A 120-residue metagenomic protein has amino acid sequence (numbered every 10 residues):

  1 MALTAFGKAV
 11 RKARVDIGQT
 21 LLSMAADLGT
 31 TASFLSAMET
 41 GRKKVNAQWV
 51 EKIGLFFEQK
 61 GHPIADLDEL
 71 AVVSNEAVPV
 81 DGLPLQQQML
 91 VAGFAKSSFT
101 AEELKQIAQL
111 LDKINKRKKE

Functional and structural regions predicted by a protein language model:
M1-I17, E102-Q106, L110: A short, Lys/Arg-rich alpha-helix, primarily the initiator
K8-M24, K52, S98: Short basic helix-loop element that most often maps to the first helix and adjoining turn of HTH DNA-binding modules
G18-S36, L67: Short alpha-helical DNA-recognition segment
L28-V45, K52: Recognition helix of helix-turn-helix/homeodomain-like DNA-binding domains that insert into the DNA major groove
S36, E51-L55, V91-A95: Amphipathic alpha-helical segments within well-ordered protein domains
K43-V50, G82-Q88: Short acidic alpha-helix initiation/capping motifs at coil-to-helix transition points, especially at protein N-termini
N46-D66: DNA major-groove recognition helix of helix-turn-helix/homeodomain DNA-binding modules
V72-E120: Interfacial/linker helices and their anchor residues that mediate assembly or domain coupling
